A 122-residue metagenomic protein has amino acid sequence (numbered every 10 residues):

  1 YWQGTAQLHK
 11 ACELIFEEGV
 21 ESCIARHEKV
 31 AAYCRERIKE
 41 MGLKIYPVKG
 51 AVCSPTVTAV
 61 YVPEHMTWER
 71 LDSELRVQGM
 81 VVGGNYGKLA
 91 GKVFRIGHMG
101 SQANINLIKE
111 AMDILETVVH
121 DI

Functional and structural regions predicted by a protein language model:
Y1-A32: Structural signature of PLP-dependent enzymes
A6-K10, L14, Y33-E36, E40 (+3 more regions): Alpha-helical scaffold segments in soluble metabolic enzymes
L14-V20, E36-V48, W68-R70: PLP-dependent aminotransferase class I/II
G19-R26, G42-K49, N85-Y86, I122: Flexible, glycine/charged-enriched surface loops at secondary-structure junctions
K44-V77: Conserved PLP-binding catalytic core of the aspartate aminotransferase-like
L75-G83, E116-V119: A common structural junction motif
Q78-R95: Conserved PLP cofactor-binding pocket of PLP-dependent enzymes
K92-I122: PLP-dependent enzyme catalytic core of the Aspartate aminotransferase-like
